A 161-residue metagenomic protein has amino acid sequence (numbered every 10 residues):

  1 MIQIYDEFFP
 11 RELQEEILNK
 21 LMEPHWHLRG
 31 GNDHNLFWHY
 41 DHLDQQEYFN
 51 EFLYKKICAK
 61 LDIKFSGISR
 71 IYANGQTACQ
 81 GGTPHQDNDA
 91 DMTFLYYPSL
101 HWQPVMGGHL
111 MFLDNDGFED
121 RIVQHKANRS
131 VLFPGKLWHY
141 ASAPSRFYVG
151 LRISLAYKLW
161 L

Functional and structural regions predicted by a protein language model:
M1-S69, Q76: Non-heme Fe(II)/2-oxoglutarate
E51, K55-L161: Catalytic core of non-heme Fe(II) oxygenases with the double-stranded beta-helix
